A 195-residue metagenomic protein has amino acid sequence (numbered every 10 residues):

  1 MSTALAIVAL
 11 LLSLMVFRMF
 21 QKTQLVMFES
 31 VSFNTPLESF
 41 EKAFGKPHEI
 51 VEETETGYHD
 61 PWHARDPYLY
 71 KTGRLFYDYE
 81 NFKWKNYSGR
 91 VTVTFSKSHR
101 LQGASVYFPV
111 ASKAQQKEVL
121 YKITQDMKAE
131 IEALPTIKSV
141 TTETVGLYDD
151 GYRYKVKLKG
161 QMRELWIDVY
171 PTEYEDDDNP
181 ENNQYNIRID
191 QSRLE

Functional and structural regions predicted by a protein language model:
S2-R18: Hydrophobic membrane-insertion alpha-helices, especially the h-region of bacterial N-terminal signal peptides
Q21-K97: N-terminal leader/targeting segments
F44, T54, N81, K97-H99 (+3 more regions): A mature extracytoplasmic/lumenal domain signature
E53-D60, T141-G151: Short linear loop/turn motifs
A64-P67, T92, T141-T144, W166-D178: Short amphipathic beta-strand and strand-loop transition segments with alternating hydrophobic
L75-K83, V106, Y154-L158: Short beta-strand segments that buttress and anchor functional surface loops
N81-D149: Long, charged/polar, surface-exposed segments that mediate recognition or autoinhibition
P109-A111, D150-E195: An acidic-aromatic pocket/loop used at catalytic or ligand-binding sites
